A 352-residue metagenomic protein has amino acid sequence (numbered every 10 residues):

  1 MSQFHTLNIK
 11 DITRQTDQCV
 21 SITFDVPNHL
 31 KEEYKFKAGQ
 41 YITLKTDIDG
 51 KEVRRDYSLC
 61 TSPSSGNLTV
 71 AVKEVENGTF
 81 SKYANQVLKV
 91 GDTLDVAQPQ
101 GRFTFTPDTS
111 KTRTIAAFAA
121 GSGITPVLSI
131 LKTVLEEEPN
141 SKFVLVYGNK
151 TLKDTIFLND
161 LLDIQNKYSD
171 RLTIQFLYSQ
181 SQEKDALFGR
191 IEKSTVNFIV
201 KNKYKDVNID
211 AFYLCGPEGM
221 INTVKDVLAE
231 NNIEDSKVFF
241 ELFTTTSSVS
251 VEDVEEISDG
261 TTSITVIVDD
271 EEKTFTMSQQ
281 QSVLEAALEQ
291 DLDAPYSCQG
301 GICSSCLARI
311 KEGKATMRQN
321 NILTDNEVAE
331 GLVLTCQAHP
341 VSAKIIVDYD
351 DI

Functional and structural regions predicted by a protein language model:
M1-N8, R14, Q18, N28 (+6 more regions): Iron-sulfur (Fe-S) cluster-binding modules
S2-T93, A97, R113, N149-T151 (+2 more regions): Ferredoxin-reductase
E32, I209-F212, K273: Short active-site oxyanion
P63-G66, D108-R113, P340-Y349: Ligand-binding loop in jelly-roll beta-barrel domains
Y83-T265: FNR/FR-type flavoprotein reductase catalytic core
D259-P295, Q299, K311: C-terminal accessory/binding modules appended to enzymatic or scaffolding proteins
A286-Q290, S305-I352: Iron-sulfur (Fe-S) cluster-binding segments and ferredoxin-like electron-carrier domains, especially [2Fe-2S]
